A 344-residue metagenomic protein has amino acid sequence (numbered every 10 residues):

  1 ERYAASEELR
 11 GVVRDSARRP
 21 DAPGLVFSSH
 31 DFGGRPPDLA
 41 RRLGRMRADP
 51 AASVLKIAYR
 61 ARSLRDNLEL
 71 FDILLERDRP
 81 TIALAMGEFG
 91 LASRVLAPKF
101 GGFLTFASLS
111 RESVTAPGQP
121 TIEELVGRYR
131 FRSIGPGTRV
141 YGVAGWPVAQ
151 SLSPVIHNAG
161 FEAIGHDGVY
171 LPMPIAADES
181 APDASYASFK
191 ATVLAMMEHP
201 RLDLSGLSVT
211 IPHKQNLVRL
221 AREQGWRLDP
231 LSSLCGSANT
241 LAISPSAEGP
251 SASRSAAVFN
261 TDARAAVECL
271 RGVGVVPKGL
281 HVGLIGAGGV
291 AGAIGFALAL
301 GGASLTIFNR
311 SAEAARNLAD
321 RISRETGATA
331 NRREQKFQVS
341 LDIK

Functional and structural regions predicted by a protein language model:
A4-R139: Catalytic alpha/beta core domains of metabolic enzymes, predominantly
V26, K56, I82, G142 (+3 more regions): A structural signal for isolated positions on well-ordered beta-strands in alpha/beta enzyme cores
D31-F32, A61-S63, A85-L91, S110-S113 (+4 more regions): Glycine-rich beta-alpha junction loops
R42, L152-A163, G289, A293 (+1 more regions): Short, solvent-exposed amphipathic alpha-helices that sit in or adjacent to ligand/effector-binding or catalytic
A85, V140-A149, V258-A263, L270-G302 (+1 more regions): Glycine-rich adenosine-cofactor-binding loop
T138-V275: Phosphate/diphosphate ligand-binding glycine-rich loop within oxidoreductases
A303-T326: NAD(P)-binding Rossmann-fold cofactor-contacting core
T326-K344: Short acidic low-complexity segments
